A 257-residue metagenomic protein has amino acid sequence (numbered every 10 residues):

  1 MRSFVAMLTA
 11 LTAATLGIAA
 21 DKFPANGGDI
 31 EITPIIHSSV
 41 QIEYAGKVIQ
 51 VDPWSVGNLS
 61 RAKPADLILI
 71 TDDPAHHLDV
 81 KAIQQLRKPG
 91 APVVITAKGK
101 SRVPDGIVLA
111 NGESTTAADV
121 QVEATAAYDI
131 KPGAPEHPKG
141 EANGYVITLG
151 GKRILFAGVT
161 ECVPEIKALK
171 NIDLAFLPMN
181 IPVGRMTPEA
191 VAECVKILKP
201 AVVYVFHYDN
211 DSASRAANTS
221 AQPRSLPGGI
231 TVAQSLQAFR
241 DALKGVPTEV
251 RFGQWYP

Functional and structural regions predicted by a protein language model:
M1-F4: Positively charged n-region of N-terminal signal peptides that target proteins for export
A6-T15: Bacterial N-terminal signal peptides
A20-K63, G106-K170, F252-P257: Core dinuclear metal-dependent hydrolase active-site scaffold
Q50, S55-S101, K170-F176, K199: Active-site metal-binding motif and surrounding structural segment of the metallo-beta-lactamase
V56-L59, P74-L78, K100-V103, E113-T116 (+6 more regions): Active-site environment of divalent metal-dependent phosphoester hydrolases
I107-T116, C194-P257: Binuclear metal-ion centers of metallo-dependent hydrolases, dominated by the metallo-beta-lactamase
P138-E141, M186-C194, V232-A233: Charged helix-capping and loop-helix junction motifs
V146-S214: Metallo-beta-lactamase
